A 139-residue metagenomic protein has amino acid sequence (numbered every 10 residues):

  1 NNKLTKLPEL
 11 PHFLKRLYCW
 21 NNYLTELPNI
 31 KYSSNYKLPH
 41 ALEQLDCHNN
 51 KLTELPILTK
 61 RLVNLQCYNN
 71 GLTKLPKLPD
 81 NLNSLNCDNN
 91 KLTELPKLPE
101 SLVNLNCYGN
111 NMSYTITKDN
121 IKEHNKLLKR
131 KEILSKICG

Functional and structural regions predicted by a protein language model:
N1-L7: Short intrinsically disordered, low-complexity coil segments enriched in acidic
N2, C19, P28-P39, L45-C47: Intrinsically disordered, low-complexity linker/propeptide segments enriched in Ser/Thr/Gly/Pro and acidic residues
L7-L10, L27-I30, L38, L55-L58 (+3 more regions): Canonical leucine-rich repeat
P11-K15, T59-V63, L78-N83, L98-V103: Short "repeat-start/strand-capping" segments in structured domains, especially the N-termini of parallel beta-helix
L17-C19, E43-C47, V63-C67, L85-C87 (+1 more regions): Conserved hydrophobic beta-strand positions in leucine-rich repeat
D88-G139: Leucine-rich solenoid repeat scaffolds
